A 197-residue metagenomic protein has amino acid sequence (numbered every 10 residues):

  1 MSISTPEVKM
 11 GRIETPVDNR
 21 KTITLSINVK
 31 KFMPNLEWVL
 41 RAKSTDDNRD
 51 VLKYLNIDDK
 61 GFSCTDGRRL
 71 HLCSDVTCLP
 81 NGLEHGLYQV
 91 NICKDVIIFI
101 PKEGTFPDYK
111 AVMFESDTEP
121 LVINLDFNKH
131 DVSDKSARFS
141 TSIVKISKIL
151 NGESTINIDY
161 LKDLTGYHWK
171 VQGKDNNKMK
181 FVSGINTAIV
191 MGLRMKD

Functional and structural regions predicted by a protein language model:
M1-D197: DNA polymerase processivity clamps
